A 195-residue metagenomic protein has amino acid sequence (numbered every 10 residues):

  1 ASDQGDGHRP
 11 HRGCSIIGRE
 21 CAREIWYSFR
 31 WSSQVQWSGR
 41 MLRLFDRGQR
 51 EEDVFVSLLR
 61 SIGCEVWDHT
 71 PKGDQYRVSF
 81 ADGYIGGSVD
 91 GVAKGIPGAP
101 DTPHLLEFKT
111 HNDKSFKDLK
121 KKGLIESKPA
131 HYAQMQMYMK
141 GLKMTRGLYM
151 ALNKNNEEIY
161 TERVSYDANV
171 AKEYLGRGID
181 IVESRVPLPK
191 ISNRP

Functional and structural regions predicted by a protein language model:
A1-L58, I62: Charged, glycine-rich intrinsically disordered N-terminal tails and low-complexity linkers that flank
C21, F55, L59, G87-K122 (+1 more regions): Conserved catalytic cores of phosphodiester-cleaving nucleases, focusing on short active-site segments
R30-S32, K109-K114, L152-N156: Short connector loops/turns at beta-strand edges and beta->alpha or beta->beta junctions
R50, V54, G86, A130-M137: Short, well-structured alpha-helical interface segments that form or flank functional binding sites
L59-Y84, D90: A short acidic/basic microdomain associated with nuclease active sites
V66-D68, L105-E107, R146-A151: A structural signal for short, well-ordered beta-strand segments and their strand-loop junctions that often border
V78-D82, A93-A99, A151-K154: Short acidic, glycine-rich loop/turn motifs
D118-Y132, M137-P195: Metal-dependent nuclease catalytic regions and adjoining charged, substrate-binding loops involved in nucleic-acid end
